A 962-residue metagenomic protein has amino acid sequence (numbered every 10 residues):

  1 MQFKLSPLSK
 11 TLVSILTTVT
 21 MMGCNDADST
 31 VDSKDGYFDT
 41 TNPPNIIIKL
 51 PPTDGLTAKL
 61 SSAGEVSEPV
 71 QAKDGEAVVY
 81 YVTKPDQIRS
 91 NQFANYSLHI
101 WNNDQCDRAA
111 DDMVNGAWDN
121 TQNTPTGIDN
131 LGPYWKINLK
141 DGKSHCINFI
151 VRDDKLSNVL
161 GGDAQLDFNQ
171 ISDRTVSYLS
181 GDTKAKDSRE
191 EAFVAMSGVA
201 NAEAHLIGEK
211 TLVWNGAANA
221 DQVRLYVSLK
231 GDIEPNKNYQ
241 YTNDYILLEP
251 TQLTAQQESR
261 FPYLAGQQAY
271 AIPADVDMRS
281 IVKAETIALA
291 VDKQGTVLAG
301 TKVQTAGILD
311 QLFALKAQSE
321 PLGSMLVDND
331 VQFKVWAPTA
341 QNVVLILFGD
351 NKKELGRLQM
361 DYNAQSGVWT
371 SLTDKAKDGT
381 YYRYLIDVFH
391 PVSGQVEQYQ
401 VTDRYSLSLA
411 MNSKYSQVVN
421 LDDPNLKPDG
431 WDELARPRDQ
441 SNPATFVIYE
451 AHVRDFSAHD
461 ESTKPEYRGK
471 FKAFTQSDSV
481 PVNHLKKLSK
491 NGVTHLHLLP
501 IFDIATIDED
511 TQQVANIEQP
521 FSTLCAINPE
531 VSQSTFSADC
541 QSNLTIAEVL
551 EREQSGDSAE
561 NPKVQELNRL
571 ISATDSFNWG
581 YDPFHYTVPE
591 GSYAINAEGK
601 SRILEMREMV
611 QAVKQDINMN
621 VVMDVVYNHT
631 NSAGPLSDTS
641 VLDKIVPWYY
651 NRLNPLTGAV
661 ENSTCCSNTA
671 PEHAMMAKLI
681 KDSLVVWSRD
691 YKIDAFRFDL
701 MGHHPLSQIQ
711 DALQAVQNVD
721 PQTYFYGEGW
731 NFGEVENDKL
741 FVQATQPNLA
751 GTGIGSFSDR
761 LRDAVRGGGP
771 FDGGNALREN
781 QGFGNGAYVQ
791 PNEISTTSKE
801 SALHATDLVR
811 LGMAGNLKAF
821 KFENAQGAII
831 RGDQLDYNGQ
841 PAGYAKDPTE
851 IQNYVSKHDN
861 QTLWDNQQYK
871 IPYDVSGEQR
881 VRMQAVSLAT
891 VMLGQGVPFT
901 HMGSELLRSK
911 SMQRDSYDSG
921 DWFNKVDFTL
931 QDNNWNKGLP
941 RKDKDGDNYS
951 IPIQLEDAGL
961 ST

Functional and structural regions predicted by a protein language model:
T20-G23: C-terminal motif of bacterial Sec signal peptides marking the signal peptidase cleavage site
N25-D28: Bacterial signal peptide processing site
T30-I88, G127-L206, N236, T251-D330 (+3 more regions): The feature marks proteins involved in alpha-glucan
K49, V78-K84, S97-H99, E209-A218 (+2 more regions): Short edge beta-strand/loop segments characteristic of extracellular beta-sandwich folds
F93-A94, S144, N215-Q222, W336-N342 (+1 more regions): Short proline/glycine-enriched turn/loop motifs at strand-loop junctions of beta-rich domains
R454-H459, T463-E466, K472, K486-T494 (+5 more regions): Substrate-binding/active-site clefts of carbohydrate-active enzymes
Q717, Q722-K818: Polar, glycine-rich mid-to-C-terminal structural blocks that act as macromolecule-binding/assembly scaffolds
L835-T962: Loop/helix patches that line or flank the sugar-binding groove of alpha-linked glycan CAZymes
